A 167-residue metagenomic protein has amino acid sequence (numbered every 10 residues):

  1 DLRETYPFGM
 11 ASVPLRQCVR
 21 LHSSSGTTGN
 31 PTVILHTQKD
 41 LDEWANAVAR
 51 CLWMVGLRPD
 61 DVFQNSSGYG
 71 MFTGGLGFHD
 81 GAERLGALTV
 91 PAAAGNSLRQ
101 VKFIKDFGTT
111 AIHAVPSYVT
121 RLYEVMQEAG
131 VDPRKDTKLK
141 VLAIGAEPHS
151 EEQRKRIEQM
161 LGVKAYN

Functional and structural regions predicted by a protein language model:
D1-S23, T28-N46, R50-M54, R58-P59: Nucleotide 5′-phosphate-binding alpha/beta core
S24-T27, F63, I112, L142 (+1 more regions): Conserved S/T- and glycine-rich ATP-binding loop of Class I adenylate-forming
T37-C51, V62-R121: AMP-binding/adenylate-forming
W53-L57, G81, P133-K135: Glycine-rich helix-loop-beta junction characteristic of Rossmann-like nucleotide cofactor-binding loops
P59-D60, L139: Phosphate-coordination loops involved in phosphoryl transfer and adenosine-cofactor binding
L122-V131: Distinct, well-ordered alpha-helical segments
R134-N167: Gly/Ser/Thr-rich phosphate-binding loop
